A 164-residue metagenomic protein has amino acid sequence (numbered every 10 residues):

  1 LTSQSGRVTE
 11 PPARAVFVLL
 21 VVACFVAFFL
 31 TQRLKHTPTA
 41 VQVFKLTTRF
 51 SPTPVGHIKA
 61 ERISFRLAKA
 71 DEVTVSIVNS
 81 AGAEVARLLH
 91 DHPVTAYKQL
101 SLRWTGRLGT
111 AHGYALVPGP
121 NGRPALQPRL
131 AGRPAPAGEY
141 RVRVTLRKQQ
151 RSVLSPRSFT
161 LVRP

Functional and structural regions predicted by a protein language model:
L1-P11: N-terminal Lys/Arg-rich, disordered targeting/topogenic segments
P11-L20, C24-A60, V162-P164: Short, compositionally biased P/S/T/A/G/V-rich stretches that sit at domain boundaries
F28, F65, S152-P164: Short beta-strand elements
L46-V78, S101-R103: Contiguous beta-strand segments within globular domains
S80, T145-Q149: Beta-strand-rich extracellular modules
G82-V85, R151: Residue-level signal for glycine
V85-A135: Glycine-centered tight-turn motifs at strand-turn-strand junctions
